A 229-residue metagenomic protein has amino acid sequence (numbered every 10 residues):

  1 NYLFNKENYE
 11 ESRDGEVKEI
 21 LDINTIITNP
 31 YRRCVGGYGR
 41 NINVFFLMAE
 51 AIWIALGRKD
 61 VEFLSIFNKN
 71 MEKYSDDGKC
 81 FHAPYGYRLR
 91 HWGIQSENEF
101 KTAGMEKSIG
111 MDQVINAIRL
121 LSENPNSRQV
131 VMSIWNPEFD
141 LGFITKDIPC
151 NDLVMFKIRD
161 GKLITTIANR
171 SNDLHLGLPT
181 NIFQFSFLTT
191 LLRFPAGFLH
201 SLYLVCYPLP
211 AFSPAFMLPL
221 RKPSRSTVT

Functional and structural regions predicted by a protein language model:
N1-T229: Terminal, non-catalytic protein-protein interaction segments that mediate quaternary/complex assembly
